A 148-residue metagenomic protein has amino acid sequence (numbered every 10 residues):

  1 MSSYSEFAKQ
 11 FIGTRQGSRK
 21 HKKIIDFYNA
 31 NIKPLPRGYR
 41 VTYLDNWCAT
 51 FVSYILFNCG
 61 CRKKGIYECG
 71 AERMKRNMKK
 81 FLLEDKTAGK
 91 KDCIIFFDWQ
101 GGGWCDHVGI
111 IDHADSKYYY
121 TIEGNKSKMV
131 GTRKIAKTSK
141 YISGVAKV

Functional and structural regions predicted by a protein language model:
M1-K64: N-terminal capping segments
S2, R62-G131: ...with weaker cross-activation on analogous glycine-rich loops/strands in unrelated enzymes
H21-K22, G70, A136: Helix N-terminus capping/helix-initiation residues
K22-F27, K128-V130, V145: Generic preference for hydrophobic/aromatic residues in regular secondary structure cores
V41, G131-T132: A generic structural signal for short coil/turn motifs at secondary-structure boundaries
T132-V148: Intrinsically disordered, low-complexity, charged/polar segments
